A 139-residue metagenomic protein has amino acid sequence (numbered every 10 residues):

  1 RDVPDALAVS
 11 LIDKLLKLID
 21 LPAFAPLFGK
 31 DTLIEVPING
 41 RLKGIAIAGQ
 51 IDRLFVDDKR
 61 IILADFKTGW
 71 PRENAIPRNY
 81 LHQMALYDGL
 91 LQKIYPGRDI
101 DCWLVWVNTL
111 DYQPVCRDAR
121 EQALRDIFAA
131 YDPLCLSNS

Functional and structural regions predicted by a protein language model:
R1-S139: Structural signature of nuclease core domains in nucleic-acid processing machines
